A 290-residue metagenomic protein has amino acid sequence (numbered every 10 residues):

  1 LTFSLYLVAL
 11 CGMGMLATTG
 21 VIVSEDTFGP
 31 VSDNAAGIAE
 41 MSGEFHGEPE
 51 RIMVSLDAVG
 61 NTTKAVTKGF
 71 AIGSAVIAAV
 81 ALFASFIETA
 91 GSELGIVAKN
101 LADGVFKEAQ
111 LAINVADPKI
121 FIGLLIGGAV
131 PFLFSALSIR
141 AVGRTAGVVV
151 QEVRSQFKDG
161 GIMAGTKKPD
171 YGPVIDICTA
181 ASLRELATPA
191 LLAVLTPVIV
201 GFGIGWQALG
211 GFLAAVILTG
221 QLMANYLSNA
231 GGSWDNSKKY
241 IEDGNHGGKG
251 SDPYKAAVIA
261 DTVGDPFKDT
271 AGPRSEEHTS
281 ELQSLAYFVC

Functional and structural regions predicted by a protein language model:
L1-S284: Hydrophobic, small-residue-rich transmembrane alpha-helices and their short perimembrane loops in multi-pass membrane
